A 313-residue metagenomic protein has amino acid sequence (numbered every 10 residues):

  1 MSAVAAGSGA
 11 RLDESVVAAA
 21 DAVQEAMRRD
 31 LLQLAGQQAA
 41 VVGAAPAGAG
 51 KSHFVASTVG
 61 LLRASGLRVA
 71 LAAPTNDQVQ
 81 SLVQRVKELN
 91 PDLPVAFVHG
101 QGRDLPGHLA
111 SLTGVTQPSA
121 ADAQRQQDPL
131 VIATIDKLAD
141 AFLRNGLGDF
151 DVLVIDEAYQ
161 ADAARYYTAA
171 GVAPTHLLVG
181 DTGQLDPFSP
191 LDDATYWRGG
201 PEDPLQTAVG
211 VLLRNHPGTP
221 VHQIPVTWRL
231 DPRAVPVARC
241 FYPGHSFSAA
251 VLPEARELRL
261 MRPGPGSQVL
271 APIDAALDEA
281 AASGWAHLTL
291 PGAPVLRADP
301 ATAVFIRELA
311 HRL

Functional and structural regions predicted by a protein language model:
M1-A40, G264-T289: Short, compositionally biased "basic patch" segments
S2-L32, A44-A49, R68-A73, D77-V152 (+2 more regions): Conserved P-loop NTPase motor core of helicases/translocases
A40, A44-A49, L61-L67, A73-S81 (+3 more regions): Conserved helicase motor core of SF1/SF2 NTP-dependent helicases
F54, T58: Hydrophobic positions on the alpha1 helix immediately C-terminal to the Walker A/P-loop
